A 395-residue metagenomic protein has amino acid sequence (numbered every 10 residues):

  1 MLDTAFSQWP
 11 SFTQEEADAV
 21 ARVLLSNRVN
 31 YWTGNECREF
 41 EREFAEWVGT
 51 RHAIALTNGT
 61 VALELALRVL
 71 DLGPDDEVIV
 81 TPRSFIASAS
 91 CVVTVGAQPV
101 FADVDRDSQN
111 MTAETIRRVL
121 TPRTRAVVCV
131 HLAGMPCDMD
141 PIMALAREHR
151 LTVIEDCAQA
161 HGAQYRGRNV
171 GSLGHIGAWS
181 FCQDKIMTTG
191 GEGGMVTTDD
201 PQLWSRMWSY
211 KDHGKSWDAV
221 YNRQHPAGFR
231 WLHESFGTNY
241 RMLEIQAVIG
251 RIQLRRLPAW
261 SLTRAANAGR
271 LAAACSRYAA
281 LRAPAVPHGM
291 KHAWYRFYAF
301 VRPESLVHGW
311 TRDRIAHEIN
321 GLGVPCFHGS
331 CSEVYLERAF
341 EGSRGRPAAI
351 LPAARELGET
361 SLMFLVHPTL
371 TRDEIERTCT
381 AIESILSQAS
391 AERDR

Functional and structural regions predicted by a protein language model:
M1-V29, L232-E234: N-terminal "arm"/small-domain region of PLP-dependent enzymes with the aminotransferase-like
N30-E77, C91-V95, F101-D103, R168: Phosphate-binding glycine-rich loop
E39-R42, T50-A53, E114, A126-V130 (+4 more regions): PLP-dependent aminotransferase class I/II
A45, V92, A146, L151 (+2 more regions): A generic structural signal for well-ordered alpha-helical segments
R68-C157, Q164: PLP-dependent aminotransferase-like
S90-V92, L145, N169, I186 (+1 more regions): Hydrophobic/aromatic ligand-binding patch that stacks against planar heteroaromatic rings of cofactors or nucleotides
E155-G190, S205, F229-E234: Conserved active-site segment immediately N-terminal to the catalytic lysine that forms the internal aldimine
W179-S180, G194-D199: Short beta-strand-to-turn element immediately C-terminal to the catalytic PLP-Schiff-base lysine in fold type I
